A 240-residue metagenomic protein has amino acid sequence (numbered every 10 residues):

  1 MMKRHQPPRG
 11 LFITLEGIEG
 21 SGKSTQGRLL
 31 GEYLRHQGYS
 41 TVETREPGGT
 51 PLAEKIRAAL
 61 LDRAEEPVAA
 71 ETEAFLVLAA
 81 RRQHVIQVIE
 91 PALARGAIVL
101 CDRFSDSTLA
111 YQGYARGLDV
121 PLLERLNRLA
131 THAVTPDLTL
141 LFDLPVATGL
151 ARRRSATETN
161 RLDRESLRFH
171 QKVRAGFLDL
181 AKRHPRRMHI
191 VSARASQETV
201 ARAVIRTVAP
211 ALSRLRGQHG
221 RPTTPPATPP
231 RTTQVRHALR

Functional and structural regions predicted by a protein language model:
M2-Q6, L29-G31, A147-R240: NTP-dependent small-molecule kinase module
F12: Walker A (P-loop) ATP-phosphate-binding motif of ABC ATPase nucleotide-binding domains
L15: Hydrophobic anchor at the beta1->P-loop junction of P-loop NTPases
G20: Walker A (P-loop) phosphate-binding loop of P-loop NTPases
K23: Conserved lysine of the Walker
Q26: Hydrophobic positions on the alpha1 helix immediately C-terminal to the Walker A/P-loop
Q37-T131, A203: ATP-dependent small-molecule kinase phosphotransfer cores that center on conserved nucleotide phosphate-binding segments
T108-A175: A glycine- and Lys/Arg-enriched "phosphate-lid" helix/loop adjacent to the NTP-binding pocket of small-molecule kinases
